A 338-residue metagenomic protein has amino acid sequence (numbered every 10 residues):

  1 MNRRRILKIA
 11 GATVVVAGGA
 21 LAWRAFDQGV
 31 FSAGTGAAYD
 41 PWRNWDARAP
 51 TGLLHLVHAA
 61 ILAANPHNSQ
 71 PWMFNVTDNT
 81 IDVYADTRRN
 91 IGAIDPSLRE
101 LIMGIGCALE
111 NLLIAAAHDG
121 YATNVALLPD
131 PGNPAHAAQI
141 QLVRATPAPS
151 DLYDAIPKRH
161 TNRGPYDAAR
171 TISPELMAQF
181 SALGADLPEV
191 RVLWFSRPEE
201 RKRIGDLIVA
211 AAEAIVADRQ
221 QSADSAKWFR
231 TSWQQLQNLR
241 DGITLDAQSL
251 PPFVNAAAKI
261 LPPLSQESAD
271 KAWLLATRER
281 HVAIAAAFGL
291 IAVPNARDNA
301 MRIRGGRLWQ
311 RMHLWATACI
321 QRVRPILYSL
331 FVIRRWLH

Functional and structural regions predicted by a protein language model:
N2-H338: Acidic, surface-exposed loops and disordered segments
